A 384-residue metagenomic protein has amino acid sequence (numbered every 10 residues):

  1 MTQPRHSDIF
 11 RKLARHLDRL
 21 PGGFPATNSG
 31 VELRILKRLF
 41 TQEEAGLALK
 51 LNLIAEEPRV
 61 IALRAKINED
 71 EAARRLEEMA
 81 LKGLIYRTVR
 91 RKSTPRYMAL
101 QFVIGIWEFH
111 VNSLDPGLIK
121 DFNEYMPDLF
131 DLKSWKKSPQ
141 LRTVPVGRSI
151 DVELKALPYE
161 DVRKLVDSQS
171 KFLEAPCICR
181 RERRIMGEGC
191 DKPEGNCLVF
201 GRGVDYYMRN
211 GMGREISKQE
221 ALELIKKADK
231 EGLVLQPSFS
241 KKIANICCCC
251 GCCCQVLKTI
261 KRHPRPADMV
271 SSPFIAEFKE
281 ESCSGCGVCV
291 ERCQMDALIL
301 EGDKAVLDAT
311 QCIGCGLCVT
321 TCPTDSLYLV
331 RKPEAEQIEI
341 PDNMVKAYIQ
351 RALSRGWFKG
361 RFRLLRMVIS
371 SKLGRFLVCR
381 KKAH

Functional and structural regions predicted by a protein language model:
M1-I35, R87, T94-R96: N-terminal leader segment of winged-helix/HTH proteins
I54-A65: Short acidic, hydrophobic short linear motifs in intrinsically disordered regions
I61, A72-L84, A228, C249: Basic amphipathic alpha-helical segments that dock to polyanions
A80-R91, L298-I299, L327-Y328: A short, conserved structural fragment
S93-D131: Short, amphipathic alpha-helical interaction segments positioned at domain boundaries
L129-I275: Catalytic cores of enzyme domains
L233-K242, H263-G314, K332-E334: Ferredoxin-like iron-sulfur electron-transfer modules
A309-H384: Flanking helices and flexible, charged tails adjoining ferredoxin-like Fe-S electron-transfer domains in multi-subunit
